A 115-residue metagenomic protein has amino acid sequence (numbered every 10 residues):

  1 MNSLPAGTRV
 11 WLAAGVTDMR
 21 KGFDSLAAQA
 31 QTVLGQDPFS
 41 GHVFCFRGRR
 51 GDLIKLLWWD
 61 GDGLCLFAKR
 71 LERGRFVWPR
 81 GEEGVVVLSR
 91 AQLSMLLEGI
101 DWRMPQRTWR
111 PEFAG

Functional and structural regions predicted by a protein language model:
M1-G115: Polybasic/polar functional segments that serve as interface/processing modules
